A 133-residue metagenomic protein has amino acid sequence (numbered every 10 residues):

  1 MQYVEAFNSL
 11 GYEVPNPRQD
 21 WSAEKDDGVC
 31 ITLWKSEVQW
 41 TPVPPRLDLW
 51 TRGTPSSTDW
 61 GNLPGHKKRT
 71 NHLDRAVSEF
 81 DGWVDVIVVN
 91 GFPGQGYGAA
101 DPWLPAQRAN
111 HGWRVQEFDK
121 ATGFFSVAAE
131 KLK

Functional and structural regions predicted by a protein language model:
M1-K133: Short helix-coil boundary/hinge micro-motifs
